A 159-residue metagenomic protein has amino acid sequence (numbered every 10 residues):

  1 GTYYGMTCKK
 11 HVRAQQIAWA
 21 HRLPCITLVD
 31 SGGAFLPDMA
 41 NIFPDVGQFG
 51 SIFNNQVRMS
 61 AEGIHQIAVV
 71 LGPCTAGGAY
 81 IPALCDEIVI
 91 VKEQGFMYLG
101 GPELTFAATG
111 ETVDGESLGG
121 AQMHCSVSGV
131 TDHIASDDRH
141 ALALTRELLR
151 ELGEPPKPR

Functional and structural regions predicted by a protein language model:
G1-G5: STAS-typified acidic loop motif
T7-H11, A141: Helical mechanochemical/support elements of P-loop NTPase systems and associated helical scaffolds
K10-P37: A structural preference for short, pocket-lining loop segments at secondary-structure junctions
V29-K157: Conserved catalytic cores of soluble enzyme domains, especially glycine-rich substrate-binding beta-alpha loops
